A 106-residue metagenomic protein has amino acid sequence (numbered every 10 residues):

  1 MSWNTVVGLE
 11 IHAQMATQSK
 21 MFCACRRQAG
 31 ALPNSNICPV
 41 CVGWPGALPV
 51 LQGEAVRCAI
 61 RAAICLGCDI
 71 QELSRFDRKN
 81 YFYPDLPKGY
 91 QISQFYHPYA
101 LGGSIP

Functional and structural regions predicted by a protein language model:
M1-P106: Basic, nucleic-acid-interacting segments
